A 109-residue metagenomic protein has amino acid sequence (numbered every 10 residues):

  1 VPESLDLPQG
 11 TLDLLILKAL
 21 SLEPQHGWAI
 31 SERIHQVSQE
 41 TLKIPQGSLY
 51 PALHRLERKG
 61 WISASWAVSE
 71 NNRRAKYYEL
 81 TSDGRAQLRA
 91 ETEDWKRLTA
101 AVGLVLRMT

Functional and structural regions predicted by a protein language model:
E3-S4, A67-V68: Short, solvent-exposed loop/turn elements at beta->coil junctions and helix N-caps that rim active or binding pockets
S4-S48: N-terminal helix-turn-helix DNA-binding core of bacterial DNA-binding proteins
L49-L56: Basic amphipathic alpha-helical segments that dock to polyanions
G60: Glycine-centered, phosphate/nucleic-acid-interacting loop/turn motifs that mediate DNA/RNA or nucleotide
A64: Short beta-strand "wing" residues that participate in macromolecule-binding interfaces
N71-T92: Basic, amphipathic "hinge/linker" alpha-helix immediately C-terminal to the N-terminal HTH DNA-binding motif
R85-T109: Amphipathic alpha-helical dimerization/coiled-coil segments that flank or bridge DNA-binding/regulatory modules
